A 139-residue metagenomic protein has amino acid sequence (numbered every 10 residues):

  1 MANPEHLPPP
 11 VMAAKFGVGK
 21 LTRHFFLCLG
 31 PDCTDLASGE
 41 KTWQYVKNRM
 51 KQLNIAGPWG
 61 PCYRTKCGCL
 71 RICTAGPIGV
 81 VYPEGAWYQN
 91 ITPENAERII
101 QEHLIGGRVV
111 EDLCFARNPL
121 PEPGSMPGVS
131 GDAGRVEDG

Functional and structural regions predicted by a protein language model:
M1-M12, G17-V18: N-terminal leader/targeting and pre-domain segments
A2-E5, R23-K66, P127: Small-residue-enriched alpha-helical segments and adjacent helix-cap loops that form tight helix-helix packing
F16-K20, L70-I72: Short glycine/proline-enriched loop/turn "hinge" motifs that connect secondary-structure elements and lie
G17-G19, A56-G57, V80: Solvent-exposed alpha-helices and their adjacent loops that cap or buttress functional pockets in soluble metabolic
D32-M50, A75-N95, E102: Iron-sulfur (Fe-S) cluster-binding segments and ferredoxin-like electron-carrier domains, especially [2Fe-2S]
P58-G76, Y82-E84: Short, intrinsically disordered low-complexity segments
W87-G139: C-terminal binding/interaction regions
